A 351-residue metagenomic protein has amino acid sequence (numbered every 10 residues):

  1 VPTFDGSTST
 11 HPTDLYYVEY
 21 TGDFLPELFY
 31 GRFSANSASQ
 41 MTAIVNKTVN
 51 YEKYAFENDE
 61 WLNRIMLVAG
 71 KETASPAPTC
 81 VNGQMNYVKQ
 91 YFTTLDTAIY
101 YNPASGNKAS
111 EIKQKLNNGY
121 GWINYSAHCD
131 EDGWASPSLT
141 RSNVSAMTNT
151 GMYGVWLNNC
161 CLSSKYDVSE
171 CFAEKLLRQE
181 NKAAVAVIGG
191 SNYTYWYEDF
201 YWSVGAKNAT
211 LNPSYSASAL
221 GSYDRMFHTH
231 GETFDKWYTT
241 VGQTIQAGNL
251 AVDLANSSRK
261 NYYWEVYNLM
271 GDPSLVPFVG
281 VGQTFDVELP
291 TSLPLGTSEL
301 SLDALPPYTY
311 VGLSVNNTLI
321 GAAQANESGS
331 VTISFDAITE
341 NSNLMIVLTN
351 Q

Functional and structural regions predicted by a protein language model:
V1-Q351: Cysteine-dependent hydrolase recognition
